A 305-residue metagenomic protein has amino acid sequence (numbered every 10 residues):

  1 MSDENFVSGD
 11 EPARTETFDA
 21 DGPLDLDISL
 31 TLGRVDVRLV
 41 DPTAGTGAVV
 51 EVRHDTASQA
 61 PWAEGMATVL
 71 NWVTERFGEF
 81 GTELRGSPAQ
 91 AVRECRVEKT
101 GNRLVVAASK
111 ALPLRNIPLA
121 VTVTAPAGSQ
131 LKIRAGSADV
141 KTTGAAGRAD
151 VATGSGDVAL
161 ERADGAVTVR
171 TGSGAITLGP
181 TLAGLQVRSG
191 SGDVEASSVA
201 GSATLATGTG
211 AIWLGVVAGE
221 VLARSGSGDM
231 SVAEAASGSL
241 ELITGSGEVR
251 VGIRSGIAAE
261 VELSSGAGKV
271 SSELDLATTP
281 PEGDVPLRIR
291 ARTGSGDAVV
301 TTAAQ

Functional and structural regions predicted by a protein language model:
M1-A135, T143-A146, D150-A152, E161-R170 (+5 more regions): Acidic (Asp/Glu) and glycine-rich low-complexity loops/linkers that are typically intrinsically disordered
P180-T181, L185, V194-Q305: Short, surface-exposed interaction patches in beta-rich subdomains that mediate adhesion/assembly near membranes
